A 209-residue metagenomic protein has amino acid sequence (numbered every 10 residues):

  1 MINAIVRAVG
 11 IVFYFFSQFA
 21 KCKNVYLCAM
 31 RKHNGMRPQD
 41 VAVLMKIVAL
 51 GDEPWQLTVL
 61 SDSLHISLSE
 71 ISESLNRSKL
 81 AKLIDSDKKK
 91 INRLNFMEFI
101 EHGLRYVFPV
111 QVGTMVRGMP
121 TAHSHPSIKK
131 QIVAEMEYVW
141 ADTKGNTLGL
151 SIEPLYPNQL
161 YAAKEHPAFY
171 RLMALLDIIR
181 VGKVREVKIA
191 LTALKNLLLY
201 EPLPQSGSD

Functional and structural regions predicted by a protein language model:
V12-A49: Short alpha-helical segments that sit at the start of domains
D40, W55, I66-E70, D87: N-terminal cysteine/histidine-rich coordination modules
D52-S63: Short acidic, hydrophobic short linear motifs in intrinsically disordered regions
H65-L80: Short amphipathic alpha-helical interaction segments
K79-K90: A short, conserved structural fragment
K88-H102: Accessory beta->alpha helical hairpin/"wing" motif in late/C-terminal subdomains of nucleic-acid enzymes
V107-T192: Exposed, interaction-prone assembly regions rather than primary DNA-binding/catalytic cores
A193-P204: N-terminal, charged low-complexity regulatory/assembly segments
